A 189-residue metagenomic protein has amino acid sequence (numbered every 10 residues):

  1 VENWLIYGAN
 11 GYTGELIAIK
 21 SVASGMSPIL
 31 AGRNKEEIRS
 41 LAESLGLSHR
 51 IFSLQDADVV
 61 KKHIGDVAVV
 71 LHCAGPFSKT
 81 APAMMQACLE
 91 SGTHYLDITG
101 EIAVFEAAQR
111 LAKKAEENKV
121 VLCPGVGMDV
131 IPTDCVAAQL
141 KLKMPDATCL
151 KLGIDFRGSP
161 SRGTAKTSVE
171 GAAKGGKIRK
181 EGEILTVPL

Functional and structural regions predicted by a protein language model:
W4-S24: N-terminal Rossmann NAD(P)H-binding glycine-rich loop of SDR-like oxidoreductase domains
Y7, Y12, L142-L189: Active-site-lining helix/loop region of Rossmann-like oxidoreductase modules
I29-L30, L96: Conserved beta-strand positions in the Rossmann-like core of class I SAM-dependent methyltransferases
A31-K35, S53-L54: N-terminal Rossmann-fold cofactor-binding loop
L45, I64-V69, E90-T93: Short acidic/histidine-rich motifs immediately flanking catalytic phosphotransfer sites in two-component signaling
R50-T80: Conserved Rossmann-fold cofactor-binding substructure of NAD(P)-dependent oxidoreductases
P76, M85-F105: ADP-ribose/adenylate-binding Rossmann-like module
I98-V121: Rossmann-fold NAD(P)-binding glycine/threonine-rich loop
